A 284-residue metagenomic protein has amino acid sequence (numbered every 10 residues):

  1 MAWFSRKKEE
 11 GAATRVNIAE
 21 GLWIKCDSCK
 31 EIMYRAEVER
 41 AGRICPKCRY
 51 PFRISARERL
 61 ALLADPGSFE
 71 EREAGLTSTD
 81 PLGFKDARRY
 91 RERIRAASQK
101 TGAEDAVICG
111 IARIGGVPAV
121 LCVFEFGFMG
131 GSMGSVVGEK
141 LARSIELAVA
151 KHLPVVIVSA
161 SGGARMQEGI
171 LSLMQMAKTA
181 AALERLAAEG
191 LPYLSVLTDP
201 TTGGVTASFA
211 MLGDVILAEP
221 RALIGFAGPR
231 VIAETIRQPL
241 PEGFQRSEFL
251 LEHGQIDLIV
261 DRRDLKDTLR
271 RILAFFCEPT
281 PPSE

Functional and structural regions predicted by a protein language model:
M1-T14: N-terminal alpha-helical interaction blocks
W23, G42: Residues immediately within or flanking Cys/His clusters that coordinate Zn2+ in small zinc-binding modules
C26-C29, C45-C48: Short cysteine-rich clusters marking metal-coordination/redox-active sites
I32-M33, P51-F52: Cys/His-rich microdomains that often coordinate metals
R53-M129: Long, charge-rich boundary regions
A112-V123, K140-A164: A structural preference for short, pocket-lining loop segments at secondary-structure junctions
F126, M133-S144, Q175-M176, A182: Conserved mixed alpha/beta catalytic, RNA-binding, or beta-rich assembly cores of soluble enzyme, regulatory
S159-T280: Conserved catalytic cores of soluble enzyme domains, especially glycine-rich substrate-binding beta-alpha loops
